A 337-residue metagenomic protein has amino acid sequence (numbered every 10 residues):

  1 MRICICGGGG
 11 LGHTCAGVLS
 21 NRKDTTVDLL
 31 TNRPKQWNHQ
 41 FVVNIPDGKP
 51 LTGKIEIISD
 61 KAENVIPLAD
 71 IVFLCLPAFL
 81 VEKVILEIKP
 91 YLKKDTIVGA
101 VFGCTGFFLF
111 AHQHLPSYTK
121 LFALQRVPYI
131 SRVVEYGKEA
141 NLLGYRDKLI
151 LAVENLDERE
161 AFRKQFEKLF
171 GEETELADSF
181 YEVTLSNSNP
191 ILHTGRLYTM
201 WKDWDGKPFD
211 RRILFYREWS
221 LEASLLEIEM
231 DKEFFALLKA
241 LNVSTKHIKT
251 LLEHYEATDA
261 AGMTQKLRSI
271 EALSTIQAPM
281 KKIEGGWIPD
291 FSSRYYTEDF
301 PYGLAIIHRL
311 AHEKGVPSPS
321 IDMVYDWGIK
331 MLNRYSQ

Functional and structural regions predicted by a protein language model:
M1-P50: NAD(P)+-binding Rossmann beta1-loop-alpha1 motif at the extreme N-terminus of oxidoreductases
G7, T31, L76, F102 (+1 more regions): Short beta-strand/turn micro-motifs composed of small residues that flank or help shape donor/cofactor-binding pockets
K54-L68, E175-L176: Short acidic low-complexity segments
F73-L74, A78-A140: Rossmann-like NAD(P)(H) cofactor-binding subdomain of soluble oxidoreductases
T119-E175: Predominantly flavin-linked oxidoreductase catalytic cores and closely associated redox partners
I150-E253: Active-site-lining helix/loop region of Rossmann-like oxidoreductase modules
G206, R217, S224-Q337: NAD(P)-dependent Rossmann-like dehydrogenase/reductase catalytic/cofactor-binding core
